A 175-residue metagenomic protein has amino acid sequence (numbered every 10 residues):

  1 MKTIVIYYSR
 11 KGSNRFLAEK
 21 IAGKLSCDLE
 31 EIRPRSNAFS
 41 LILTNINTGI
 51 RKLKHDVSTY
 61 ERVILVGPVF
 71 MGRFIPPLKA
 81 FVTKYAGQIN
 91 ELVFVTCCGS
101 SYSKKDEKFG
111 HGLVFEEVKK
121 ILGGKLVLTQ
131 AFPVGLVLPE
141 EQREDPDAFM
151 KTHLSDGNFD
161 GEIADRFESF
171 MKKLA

Functional and structural regions predicted by a protein language model:
T3-F16, A22-D28, G49-A175: FMN-binding flavodoxin-like domain, especially the glycine-rich phosphate-binding loop
S26-L43, Q130: A short beta-strand-loop structural module common to alpha/beta enzyme folds
